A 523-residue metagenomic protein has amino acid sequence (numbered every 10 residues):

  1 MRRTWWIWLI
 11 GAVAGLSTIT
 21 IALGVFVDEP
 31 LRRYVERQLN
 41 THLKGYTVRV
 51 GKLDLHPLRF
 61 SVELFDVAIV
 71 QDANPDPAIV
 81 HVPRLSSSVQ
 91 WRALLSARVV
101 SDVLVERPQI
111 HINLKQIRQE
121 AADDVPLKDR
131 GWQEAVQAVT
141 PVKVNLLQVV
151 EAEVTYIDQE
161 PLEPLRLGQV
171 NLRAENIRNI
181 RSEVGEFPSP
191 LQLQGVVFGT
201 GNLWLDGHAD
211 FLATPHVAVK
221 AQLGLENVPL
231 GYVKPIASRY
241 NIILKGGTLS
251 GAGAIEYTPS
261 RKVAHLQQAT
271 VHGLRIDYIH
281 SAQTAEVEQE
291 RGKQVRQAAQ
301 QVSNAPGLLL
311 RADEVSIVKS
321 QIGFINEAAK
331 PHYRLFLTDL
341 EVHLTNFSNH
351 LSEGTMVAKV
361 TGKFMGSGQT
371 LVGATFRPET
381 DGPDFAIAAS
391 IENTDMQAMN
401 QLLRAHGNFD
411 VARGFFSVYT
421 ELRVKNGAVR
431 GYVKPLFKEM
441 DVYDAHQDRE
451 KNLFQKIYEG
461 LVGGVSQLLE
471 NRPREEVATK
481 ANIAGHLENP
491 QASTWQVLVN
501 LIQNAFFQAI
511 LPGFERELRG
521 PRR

Functional and structural regions predicted by a protein language model:
M1-A12, E256, K262, P306-D313 (+5 more regions): Extended terminal
M1-L43, Q169, G513, P521-R523: N-terminal type II signal-anchor transmembrane helix that functions as the membrane-insertion/stop-transfer segment
L43-G51, F415: A short, amphipathic edge element
K52-R118, W132-I157, R181-E183, P188-P190 (+3 more regions): Flexible beta-edge/linker motif
A73-N74, A237-N241, A405-G407: Extracellular loop and loop/strand-boundary signature of outer-membrane beta-barrel proteins
H111-N113, T155, P229-G231, R275-I279 (+3 more regions): Gram-negative outer-membrane beta-barrel proteins
K115-I117, I279-T284, Y443-K451: Outer-membrane beta-barrel and related beta-rich outer-membrane complex signature in Gram-negative bacteria
V125-Y232, R296-A388, N393-A398, V477 (+2 more regions): Elongated, acidic membrane-bridging lipid-handling scaffolds and related periplasm/extracellular "bridge/tunnel" systems
